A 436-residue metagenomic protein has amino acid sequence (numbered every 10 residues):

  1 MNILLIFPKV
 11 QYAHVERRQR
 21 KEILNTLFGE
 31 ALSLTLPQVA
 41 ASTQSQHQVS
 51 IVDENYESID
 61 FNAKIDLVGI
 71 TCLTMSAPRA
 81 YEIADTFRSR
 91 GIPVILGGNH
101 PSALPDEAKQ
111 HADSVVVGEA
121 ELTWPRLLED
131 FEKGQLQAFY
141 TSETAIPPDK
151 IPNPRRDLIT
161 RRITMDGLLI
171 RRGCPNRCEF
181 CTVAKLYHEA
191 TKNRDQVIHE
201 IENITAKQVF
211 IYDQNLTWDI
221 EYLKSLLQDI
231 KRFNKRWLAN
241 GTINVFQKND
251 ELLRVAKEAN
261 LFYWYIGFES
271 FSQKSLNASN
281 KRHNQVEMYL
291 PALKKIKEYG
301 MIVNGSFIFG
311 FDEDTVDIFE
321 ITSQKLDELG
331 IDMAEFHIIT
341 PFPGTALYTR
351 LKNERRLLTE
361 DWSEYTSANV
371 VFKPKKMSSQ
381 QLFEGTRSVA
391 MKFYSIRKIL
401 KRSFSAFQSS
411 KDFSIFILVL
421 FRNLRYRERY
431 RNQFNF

Functional and structural regions predicted by a protein language model:
M1-Q208: Acidic, low-complexity intrinsically disordered segments
N2-P8, Y12-E16, N25-T26, S45-I51 (+4 more regions): Radical SAM enzyme core and accessory elements
V39-S50, A292-V303, L329, K392: A structural motif corresponding to the C-terminal end of an alpha-helix and its immediate exit/capping segment
P105-Q110, L252, E313-E328: Catalytic cores of alpha/beta
A112, K257-Y263, L329-D332: Glycine-enriched alpha-helix->loop->beta-strand junction motifs that scaffold or abut catalytic
P152-N304, F311, Q324: Radical SAM [4Fe-4S] cluster-binding motif and immediate context
R172, T340-P341: AMP-binding (ANL) adenylation modules
A239, I266, G305, L326 (+3 more regions): Hydrophobic, well-ordered secondary-structure elements that form the walls of internal hydrophobic environments
